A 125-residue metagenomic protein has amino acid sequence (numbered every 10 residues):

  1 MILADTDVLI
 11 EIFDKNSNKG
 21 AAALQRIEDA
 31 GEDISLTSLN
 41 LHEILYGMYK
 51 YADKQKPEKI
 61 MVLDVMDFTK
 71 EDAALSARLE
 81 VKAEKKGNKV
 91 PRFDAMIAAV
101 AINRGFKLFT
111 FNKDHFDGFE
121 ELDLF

Functional and structural regions predicted by a protein language model:
M1, A98, I102-F125: Acidic, PIN/NYN-like endoribonuclease modules and their adjacent C-terminal/linker elements
M1-L36, Y46-L63: Short, well-structured N-terminal submotif of metal-dependent ribonuclease cores
D5-D7, L36-T37, V90-P91, N112 (+1 more regions): Histidine- and aromatic-rich ligand-binding microenvironments
V8-L9, N40, D72, I97 (+1 more regions): Alpha-helix capping/helix-boundary segments
L9-I10, H42-L45, D117, F125: Nucleotide phosphate-binding site architecture
K15-N16, G47, L79, F119-L122: Residue-level signal for well-ordered alpha-helical positions
Y51-Q55, A83-E84, L124: Short, hinge-like loop/turn segments at secondary-structure boundaries
M66-F111: Active-site neighborhoods of divalent-metal-dependent phosphate/nucleic-acid chemistry enzymes
